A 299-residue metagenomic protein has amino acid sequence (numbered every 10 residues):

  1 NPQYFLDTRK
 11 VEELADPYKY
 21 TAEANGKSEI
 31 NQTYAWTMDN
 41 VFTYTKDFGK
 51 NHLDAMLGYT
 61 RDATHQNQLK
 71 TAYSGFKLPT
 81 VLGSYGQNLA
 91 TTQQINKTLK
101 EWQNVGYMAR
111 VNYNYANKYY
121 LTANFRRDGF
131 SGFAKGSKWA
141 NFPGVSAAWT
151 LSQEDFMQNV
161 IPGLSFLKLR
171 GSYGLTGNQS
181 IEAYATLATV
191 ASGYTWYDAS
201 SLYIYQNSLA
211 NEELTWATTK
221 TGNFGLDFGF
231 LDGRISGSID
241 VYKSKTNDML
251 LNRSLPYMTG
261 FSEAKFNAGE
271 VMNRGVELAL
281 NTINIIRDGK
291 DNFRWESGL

Functional and structural regions predicted by a protein language model:
N1-R9, Y20-L299: Extracellular/periplasmic, surface-exposed regions of secreted and cell-surface proteins
V11-E13: Hydrophobic transmembrane alpha-helices
